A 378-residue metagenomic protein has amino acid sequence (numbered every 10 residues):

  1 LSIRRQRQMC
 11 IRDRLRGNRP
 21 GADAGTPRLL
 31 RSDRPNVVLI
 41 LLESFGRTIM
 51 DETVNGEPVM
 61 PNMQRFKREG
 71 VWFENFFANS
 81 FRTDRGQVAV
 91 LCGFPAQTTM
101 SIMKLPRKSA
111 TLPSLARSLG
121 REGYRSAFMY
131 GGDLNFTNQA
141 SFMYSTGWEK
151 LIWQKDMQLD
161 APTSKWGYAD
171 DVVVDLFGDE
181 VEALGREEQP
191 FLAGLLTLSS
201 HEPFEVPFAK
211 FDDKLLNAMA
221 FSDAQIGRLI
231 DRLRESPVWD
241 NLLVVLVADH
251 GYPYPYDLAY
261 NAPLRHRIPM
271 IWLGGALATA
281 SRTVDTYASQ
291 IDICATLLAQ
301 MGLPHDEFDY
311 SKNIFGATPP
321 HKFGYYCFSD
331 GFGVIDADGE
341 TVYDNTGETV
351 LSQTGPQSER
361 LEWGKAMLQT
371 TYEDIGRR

Functional and structural regions predicted by a protein language model:
L1-I11: Single conserved hydrophobic/aromatic residue that forms the stacking wall/gate of nucleotide- or nucleobase-binding
D13-R378: Solvent-exposed soluble domains appended to multi-pass membrane proteins
